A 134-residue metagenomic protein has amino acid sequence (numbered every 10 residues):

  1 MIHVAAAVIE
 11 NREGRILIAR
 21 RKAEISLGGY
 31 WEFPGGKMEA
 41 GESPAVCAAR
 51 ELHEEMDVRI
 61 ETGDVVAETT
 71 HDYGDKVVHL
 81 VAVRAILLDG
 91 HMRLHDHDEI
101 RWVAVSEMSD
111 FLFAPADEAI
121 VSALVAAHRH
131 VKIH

Functional and structural regions predicted by a protein language model:
M1-I16, K37: Conserved N-terminal beta-strand and adjoining loop/helix that marks the start of the Nudix/MutT-like hydrolase domain
I2, N11, E68-M92, E99-R101 (+1 more regions): Active-site-adjacent beta-strand/loop module that shapes the phosphate/pyrophosphate-binding cleft
I16, I25-S26, D72: Flexible, glycine-rich phosphate/dinucleotide-binding loops and adjacent beta-alpha linkers at cofactor/substrate
L17, E32, A82: Conserved beta-strand segments that form the floor/walls of ligand-binding pockets within enzyme and binding domains
I18, D64-A67: A structural microfeature
R21-E24, F113: Short coil/turn segments
G28, L80, G90-H134: Nudix hydrolase/Nudix homology domain
F33-V65, A104: The catalytic Nudix box helix
